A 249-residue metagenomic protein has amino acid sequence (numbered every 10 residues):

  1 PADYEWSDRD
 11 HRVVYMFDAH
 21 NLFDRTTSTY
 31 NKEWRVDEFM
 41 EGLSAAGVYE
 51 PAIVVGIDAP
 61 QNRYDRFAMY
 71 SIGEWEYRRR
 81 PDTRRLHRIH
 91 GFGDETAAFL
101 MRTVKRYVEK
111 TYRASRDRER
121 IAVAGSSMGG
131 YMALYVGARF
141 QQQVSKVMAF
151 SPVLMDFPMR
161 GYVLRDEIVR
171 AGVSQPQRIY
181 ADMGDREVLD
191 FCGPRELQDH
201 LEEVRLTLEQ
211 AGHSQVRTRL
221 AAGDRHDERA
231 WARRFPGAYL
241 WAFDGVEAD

Functional and structural regions predicted by a protein language model:
P1-D249: Non-catalytic cap/lid and distal C-terminal segments of serine-dependent acyl enzymes
